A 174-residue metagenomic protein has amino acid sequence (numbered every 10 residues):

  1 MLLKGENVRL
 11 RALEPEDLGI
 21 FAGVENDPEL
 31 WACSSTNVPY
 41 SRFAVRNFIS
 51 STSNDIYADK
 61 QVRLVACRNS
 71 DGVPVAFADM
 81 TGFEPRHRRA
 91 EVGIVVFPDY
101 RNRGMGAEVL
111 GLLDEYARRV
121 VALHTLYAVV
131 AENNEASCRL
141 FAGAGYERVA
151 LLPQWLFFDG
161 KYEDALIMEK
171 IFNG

Functional and structural regions predicted by a protein language model:
M1-R46, G174: A short, well-structured alpha-helix characteristic of acyl/acetyltransferase catalytic modules
M1-V8, L13-L18, C67-G174: Acyl-donor (CoA/ACP) binding surface of acyl/acetyltransferases
G23, N47, R139, G143: DNA-binding alpha-helical recognition surfaces that contact promoter or target DNA
G23, S51-N54, E115: Surface-exposed charged/polar residues within alpha-helices that form helix-capping/stabilizing sites and interaction
A32-S34, Q61, A165: Short, hydrophobic secondary-structure boundary micro-motifs
V45-S50, V149-L151: Short Pro/Gly-enriched beta-strand edge/turn motifs at strand-loop
S50-V65: A short helix-loop-beta-strand connector motif used in the catalytic cores of GNAT acetyltransferases and, in some
